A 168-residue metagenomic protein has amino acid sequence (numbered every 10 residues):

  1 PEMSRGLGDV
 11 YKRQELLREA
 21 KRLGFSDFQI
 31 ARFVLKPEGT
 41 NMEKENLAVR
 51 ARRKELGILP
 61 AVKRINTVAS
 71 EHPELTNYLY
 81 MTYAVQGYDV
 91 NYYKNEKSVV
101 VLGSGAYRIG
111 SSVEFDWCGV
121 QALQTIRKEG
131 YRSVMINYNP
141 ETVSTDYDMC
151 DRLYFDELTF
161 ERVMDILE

Functional and structural regions predicted by a protein language model:
P1-Y11: Single conserved hydrophobic/aromatic residue that forms the stacking wall/gate of nucleotide- or nucleobase-binding
K12-F25: Short, amphipathic alpha-helical "recognition" segments used to contact nucleic acids or chromatin
E19, I30-A31: Short alpha-helical "recognition helix" segments of helix-turn-helix
L23-S26, Y93-N95: Short flexible coil/turn linkers enriched for glycine and charged/polar residues that connect secondary-structure
S26-Q29, R132: Intrinsically disordered or highly flexible coil/loop and linker segments, enriched in small and charged/polar residues
G39-K44, A51-E55, P60-E168: ATP-binding N-terminal substructure of ATP-dependent carboxylate-amine bond-forming enzymes
